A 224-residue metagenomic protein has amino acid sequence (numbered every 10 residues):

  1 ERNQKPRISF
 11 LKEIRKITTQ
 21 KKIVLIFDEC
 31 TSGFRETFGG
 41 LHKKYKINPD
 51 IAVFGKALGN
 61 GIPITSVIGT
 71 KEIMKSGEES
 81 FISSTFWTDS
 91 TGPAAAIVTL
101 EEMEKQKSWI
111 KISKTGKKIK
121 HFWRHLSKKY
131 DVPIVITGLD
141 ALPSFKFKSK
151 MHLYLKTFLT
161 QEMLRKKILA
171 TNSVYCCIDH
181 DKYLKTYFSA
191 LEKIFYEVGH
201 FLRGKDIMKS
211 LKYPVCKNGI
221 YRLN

Functional and structural regions predicted by a protein language model:
E1-N224: Conserved N-terminal phosphate-binding loop of PLP-dependent enzymes in the Aspartate aminotransferase
